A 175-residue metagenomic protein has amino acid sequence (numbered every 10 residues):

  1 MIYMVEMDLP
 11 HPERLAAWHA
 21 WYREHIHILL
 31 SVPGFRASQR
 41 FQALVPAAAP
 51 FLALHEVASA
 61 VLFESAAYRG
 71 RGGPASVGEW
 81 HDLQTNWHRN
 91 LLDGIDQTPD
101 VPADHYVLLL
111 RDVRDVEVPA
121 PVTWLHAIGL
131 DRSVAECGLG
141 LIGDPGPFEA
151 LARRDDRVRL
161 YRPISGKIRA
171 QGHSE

Functional and structural regions predicted by a protein language model:
M1-E175: Macromolecular interaction modules
